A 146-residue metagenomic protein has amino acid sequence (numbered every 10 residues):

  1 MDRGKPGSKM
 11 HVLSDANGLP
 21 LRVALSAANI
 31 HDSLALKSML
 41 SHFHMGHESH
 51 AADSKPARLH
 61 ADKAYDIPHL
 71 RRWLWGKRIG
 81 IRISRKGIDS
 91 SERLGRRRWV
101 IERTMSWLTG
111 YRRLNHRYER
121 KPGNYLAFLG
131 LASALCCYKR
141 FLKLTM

Functional and structural regions predicted by a protein language model:
M1-K86, R93, A132, M146: Polybasic low-complexity intrinsically disordered regions
P68-W73, K77-I81, S91-R93, R97-M146: Basic, amphipathic alpha-helical segments enriched in Lys/Arg and hydrophobic/aromatic residues
